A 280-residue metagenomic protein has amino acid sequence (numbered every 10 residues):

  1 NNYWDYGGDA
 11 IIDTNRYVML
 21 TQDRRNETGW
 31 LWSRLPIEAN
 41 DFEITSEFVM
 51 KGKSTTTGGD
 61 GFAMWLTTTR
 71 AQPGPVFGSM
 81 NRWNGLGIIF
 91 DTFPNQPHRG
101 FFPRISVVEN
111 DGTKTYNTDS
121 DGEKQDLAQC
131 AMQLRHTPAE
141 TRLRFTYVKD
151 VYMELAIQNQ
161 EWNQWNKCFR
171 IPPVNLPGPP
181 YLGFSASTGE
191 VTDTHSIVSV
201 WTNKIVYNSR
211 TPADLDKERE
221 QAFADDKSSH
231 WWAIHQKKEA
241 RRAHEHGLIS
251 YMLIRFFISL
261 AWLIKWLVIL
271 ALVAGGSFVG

Functional and structural regions predicted by a protein language model:
N1-G280: Polar, low-complexity loop segments and adjacent catalytic/binding residues used for recognizing and processing sugar
